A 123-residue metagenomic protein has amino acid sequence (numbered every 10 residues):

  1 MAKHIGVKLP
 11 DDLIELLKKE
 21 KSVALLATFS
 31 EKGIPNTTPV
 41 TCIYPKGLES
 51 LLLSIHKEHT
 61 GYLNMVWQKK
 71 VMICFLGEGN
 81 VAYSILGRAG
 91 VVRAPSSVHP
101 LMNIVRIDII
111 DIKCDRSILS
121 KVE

Functional and structural regions predicted by a protein language model:
M1-E123: Binding-site signature for planar aromatic cofactors or substrates
